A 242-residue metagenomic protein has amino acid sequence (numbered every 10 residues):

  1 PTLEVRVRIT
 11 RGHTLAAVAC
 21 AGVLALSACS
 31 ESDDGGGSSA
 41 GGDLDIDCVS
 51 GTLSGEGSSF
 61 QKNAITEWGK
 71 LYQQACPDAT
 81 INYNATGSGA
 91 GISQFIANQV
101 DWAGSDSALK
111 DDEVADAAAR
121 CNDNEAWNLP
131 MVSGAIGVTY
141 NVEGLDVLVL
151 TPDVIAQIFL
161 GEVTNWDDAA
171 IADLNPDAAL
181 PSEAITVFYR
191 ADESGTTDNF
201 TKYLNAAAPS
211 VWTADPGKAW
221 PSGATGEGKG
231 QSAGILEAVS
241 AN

Functional and structural regions predicted by a protein language model:
P1-C20: N-terminal export and membrane-targeting signals
R8-G12, S30-N242: Flexible loop/hinge segments at secondary-structure junctions
V23-A28: C-terminal motif of bacterial Sec signal peptides marking the signal peptidase cleavage site
